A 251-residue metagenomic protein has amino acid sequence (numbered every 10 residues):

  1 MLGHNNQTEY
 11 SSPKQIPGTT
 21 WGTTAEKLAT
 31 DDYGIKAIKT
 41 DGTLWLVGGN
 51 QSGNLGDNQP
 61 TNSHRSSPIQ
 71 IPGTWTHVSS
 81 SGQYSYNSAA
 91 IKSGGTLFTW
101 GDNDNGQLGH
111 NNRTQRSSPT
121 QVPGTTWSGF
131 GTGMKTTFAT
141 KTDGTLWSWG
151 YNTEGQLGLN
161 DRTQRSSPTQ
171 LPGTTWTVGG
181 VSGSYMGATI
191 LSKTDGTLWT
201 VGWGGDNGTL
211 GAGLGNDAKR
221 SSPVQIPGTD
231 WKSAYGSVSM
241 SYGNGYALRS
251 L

Functional and structural regions predicted by a protein language model:
M1-L251: Eukaryote-biased RCC1-like beta-propeller repeat architecture
